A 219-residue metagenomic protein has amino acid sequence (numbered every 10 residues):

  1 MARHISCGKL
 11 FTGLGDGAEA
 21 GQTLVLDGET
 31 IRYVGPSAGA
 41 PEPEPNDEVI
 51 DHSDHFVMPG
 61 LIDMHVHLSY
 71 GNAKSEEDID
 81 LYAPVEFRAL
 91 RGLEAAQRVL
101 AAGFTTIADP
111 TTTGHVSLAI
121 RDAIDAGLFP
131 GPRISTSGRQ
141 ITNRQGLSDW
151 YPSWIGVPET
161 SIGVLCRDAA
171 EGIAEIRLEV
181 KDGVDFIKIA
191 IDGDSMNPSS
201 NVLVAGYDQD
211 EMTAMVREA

Functional and structural regions predicted by a protein language model:
M1-P43, H55-V57: N-terminal metal-binding scaffold of metallo-dependent hydrolase/deaminase domains
G8, L24, E29, D54 (+6 more regions): Divalent metal-coordination and catalytic microenvironments
E42, I124-P132: Short helix-capping segments at alpha-helix termini
H55-A126, R144-Q145, D210, A214: Metal-associated gating/positioning segment near the N- to mid-region
H67, T112-T113, S137-I141, D192-D194: Active-site beta-loop-alpha junctions enriched in small/polar residues
E77-L90, Y151-A174: Active-site mouth loops of central-metabolism enzymes
A119, E171-A219: Histidine/acidic residue-rich metal-binding segments in metalloenzymes
Q140-D149: Short alpha-helix plus adjacent loop in nuclease-associated cores
